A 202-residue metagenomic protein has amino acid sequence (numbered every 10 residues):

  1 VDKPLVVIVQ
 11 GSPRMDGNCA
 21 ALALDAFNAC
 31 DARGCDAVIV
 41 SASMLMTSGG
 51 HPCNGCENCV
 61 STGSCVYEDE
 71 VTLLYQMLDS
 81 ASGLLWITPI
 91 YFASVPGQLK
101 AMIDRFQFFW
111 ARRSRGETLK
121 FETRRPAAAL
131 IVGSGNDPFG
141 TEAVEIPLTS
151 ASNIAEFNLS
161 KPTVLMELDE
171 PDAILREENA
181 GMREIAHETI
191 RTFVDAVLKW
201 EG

Functional and structural regions predicted by a protein language model:
V1-A111, D172-G202: N-terminal beta1-alpha1-beta2 submodule of the flavodoxin-like/Rossmannoid cofactor-binding fold
L24, V95, E117, I146-L148 (+1 more regions): Alpha-helix termini
S114-K161: Short, glycine-/small-residue-rich phosphate/pyrophosphate-handling segment
G133-N136, L168-D172: A short, flexible beta-alpha/helix-coil linker loop
S160-D169: Beta-strand-loop-alpha "switch" segments that mediate conformational coupling across diverse proteins
